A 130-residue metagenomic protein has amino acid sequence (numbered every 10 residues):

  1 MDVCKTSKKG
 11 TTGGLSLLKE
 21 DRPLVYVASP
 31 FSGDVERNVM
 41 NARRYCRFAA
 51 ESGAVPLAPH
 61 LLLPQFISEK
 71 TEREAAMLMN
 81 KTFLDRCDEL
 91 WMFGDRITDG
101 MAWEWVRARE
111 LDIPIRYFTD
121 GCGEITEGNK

Functional and structural regions predicted by a protein language model:
M1-K130: Catalytic phosphate/metal-binding cores of nucleic-acid and nucleotide-processing enzymes, i.e., regions that mediate
